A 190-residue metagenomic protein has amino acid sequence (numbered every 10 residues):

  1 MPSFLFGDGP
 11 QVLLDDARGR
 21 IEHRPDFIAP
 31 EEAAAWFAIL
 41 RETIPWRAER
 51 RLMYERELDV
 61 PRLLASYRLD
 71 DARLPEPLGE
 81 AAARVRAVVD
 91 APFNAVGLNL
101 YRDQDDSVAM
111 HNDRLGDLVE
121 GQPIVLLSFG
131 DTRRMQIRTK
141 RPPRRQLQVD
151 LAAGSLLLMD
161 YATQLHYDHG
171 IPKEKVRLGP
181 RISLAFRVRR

Functional and structural regions predicted by a protein language model:
M1-R190: Non-heme Fe(II) oxygenase metal-center motifs and adjacent flexible, charged/small-residue loops
